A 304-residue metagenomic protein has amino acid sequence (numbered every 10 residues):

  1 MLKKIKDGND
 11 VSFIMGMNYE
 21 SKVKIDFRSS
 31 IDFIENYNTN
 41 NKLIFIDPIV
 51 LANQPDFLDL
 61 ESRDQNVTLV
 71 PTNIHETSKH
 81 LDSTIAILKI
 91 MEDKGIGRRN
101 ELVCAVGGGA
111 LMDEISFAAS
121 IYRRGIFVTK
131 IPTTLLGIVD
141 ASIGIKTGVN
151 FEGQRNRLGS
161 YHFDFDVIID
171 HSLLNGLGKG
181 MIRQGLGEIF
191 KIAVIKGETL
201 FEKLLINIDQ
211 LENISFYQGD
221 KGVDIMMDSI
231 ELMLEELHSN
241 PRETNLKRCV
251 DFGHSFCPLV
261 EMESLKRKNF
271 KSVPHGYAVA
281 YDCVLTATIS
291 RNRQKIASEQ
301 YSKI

Functional and structural regions predicted by a protein language model:
M1-E101: ATP/NTP phosphate-donor binding region
G16-N18, F117, I121-Q210: A glycine/threonine-rich phosphate-anchoring loop and its flanking beta-alpha core in nucleotide/phosphate-binding
P48-L51, G108-L111, M262: Short glycine-rich anion-binding loops that position phosphate/pyrophosphate groups of nucleotides and phosphorylated
Q54-D56, E114-S116, D140: Short glycine-/acidic-enriched loop or helix-start segments at secondary-structure transitions that form or flank
I74-H75, V106-G108, F252-G253: Glycine-rich beta-strand-to-loop/alpha-helix junction loops that act as flexible
G95-A118, Y122-T133: A short, small-residue-rich loop immediately preceding and capping a beta-strand
Q210-I304: Active-site segments that bind and position negatively charged phosphate/pyrophosphate groups
